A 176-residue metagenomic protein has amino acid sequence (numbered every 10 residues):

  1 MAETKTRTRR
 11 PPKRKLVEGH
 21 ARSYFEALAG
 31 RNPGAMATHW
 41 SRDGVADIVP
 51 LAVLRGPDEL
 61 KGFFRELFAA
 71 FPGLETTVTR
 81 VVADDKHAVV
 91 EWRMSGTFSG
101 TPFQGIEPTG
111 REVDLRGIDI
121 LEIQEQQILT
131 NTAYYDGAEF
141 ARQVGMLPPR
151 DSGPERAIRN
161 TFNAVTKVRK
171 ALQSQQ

Functional and structural regions predicted by a protein language model:
A2-Q176: C-terminal and inter-domain tail/linker signature
